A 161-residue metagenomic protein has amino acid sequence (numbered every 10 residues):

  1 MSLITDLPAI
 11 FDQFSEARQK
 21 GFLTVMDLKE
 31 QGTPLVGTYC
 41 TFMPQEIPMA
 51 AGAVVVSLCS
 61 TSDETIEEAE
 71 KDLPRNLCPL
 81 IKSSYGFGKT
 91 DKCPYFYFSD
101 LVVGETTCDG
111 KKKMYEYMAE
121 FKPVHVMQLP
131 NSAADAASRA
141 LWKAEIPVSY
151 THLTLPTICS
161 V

Functional and structural regions predicted by a protein language model:
M1-L153: An N-terminal assembly and electron-transfer interface module characteristic of large anaerobic redox and radical
H152-V161: Single conserved hydrophobic/aromatic residue that forms the stacking wall/gate of nucleotide- or nucleobase-binding
